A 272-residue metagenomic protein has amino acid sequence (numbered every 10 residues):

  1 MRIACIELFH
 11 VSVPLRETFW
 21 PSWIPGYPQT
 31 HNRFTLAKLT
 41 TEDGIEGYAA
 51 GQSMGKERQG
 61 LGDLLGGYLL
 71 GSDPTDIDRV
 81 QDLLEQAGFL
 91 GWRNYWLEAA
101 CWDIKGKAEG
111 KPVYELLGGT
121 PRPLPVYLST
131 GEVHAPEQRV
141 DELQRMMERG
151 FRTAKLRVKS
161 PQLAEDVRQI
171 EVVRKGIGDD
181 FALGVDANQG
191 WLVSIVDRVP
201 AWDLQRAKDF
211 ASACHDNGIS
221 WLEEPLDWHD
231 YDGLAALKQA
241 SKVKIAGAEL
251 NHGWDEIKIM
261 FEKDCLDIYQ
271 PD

Functional and structural regions predicted by a protein language model:
M1-G47: Structured beta-strand/loop patches that form or line metal/cofactor-binding pockets in enzymes
I3, G44, L65, L97 (+5 more regions): Conserved, mostly hydrophobic/aromatic
F9, Q52, R157, P225 (+1 more regions): Conserved residues at the C-terminal ends of beta-strands
T40-A108: Metal- or metallocofactor-binding catalytic centers and their adjacent structured scaffolds across diverse enzyme
A50-R58, S129-V133, D272: Glycine-rich phosphate/pyrophosphate-binding beta-alpha loops
W96-H134, D180: Glycine-rich, aromatic-flanked loop segments that form ligand/cofactor-binding clefts across common enzyme folds
P123-S241: Metal-dependent enolase-superfamily TIM-barrel catalytic cores that perform enediolate-based chemistry
W228-D272: Catalytic alpha/beta core domains of metabolic enzymes, predominantly
